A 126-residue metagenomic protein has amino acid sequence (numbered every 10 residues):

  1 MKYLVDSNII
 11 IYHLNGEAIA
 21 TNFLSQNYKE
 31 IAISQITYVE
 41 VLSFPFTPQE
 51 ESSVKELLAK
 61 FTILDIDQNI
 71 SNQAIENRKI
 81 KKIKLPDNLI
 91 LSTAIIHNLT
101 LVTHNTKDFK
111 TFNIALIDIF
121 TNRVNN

Functional and structural regions predicted by a protein language model:
M1, K29-E30, K60-T62, I95-T100: Short active-site oxyanion
M1-I33, S43-K55, R123-N126: Short, well-structured N-terminal submotif of metal-dependent ribonuclease cores
D6-S7, V41, A74, A94 (+1 more regions): Generic structural signal for small/hydrophobic residues in well-ordered secondary structure, especially within
I9-I10, T37, I70, L89-I90 (+1 more regions): Alpha-helix capping/helix-boundary segments
E40, L85-T100: Acidic, metal-associated active-site segment
A59-I80: Acidic catalytic patch
H97-N126: Acidic, PIN/NYN-like endoribonuclease modules and their adjacent C-terminal/linker elements
